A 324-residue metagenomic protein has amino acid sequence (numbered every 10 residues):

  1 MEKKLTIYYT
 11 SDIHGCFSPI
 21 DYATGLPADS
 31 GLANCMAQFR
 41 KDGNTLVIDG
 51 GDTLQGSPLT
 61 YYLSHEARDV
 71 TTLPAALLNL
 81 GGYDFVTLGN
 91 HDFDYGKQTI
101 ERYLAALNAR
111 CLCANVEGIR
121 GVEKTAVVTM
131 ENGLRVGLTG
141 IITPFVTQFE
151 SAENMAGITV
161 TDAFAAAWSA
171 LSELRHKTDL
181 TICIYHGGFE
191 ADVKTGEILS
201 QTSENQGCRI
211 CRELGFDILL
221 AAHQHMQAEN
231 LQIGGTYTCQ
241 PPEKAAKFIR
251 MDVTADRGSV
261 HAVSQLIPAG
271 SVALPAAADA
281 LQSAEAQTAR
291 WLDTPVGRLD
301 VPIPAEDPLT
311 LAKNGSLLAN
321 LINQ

Functional and structural regions predicted by a protein language model:
M1-S271, L317-N323: Acidic, metal/ion-coordinating pockets
A255-Q324: A short C-terminal boundary segment appended to hydrolase-like catalytic domains
